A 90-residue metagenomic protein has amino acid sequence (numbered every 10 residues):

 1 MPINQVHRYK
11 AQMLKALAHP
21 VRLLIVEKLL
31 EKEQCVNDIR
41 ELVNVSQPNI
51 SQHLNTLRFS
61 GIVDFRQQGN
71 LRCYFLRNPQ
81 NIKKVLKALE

Functional and structural regions predicted by a protein language model:
M1-L14: Short, Lys/Arg-enriched N-terminal segment that forms or immediately precedes the first helix of a structured domain
Y9, C73-E90: Conserved segment of winged-helix/HTH DNA-binding domains
P20, L30-N37: Short capping segments at the starts of secondary-structure elements
L23-I25: Pre-recognition alpha-helix immediately N-terminal to the DNA-recognition helix within helix-turn-helix or winged-helix
C35, S46-N49: Helix-turn-helix DNA-binding motif, specifically the short coil turn and the N-cap/start of the second
R40-E41, Q52, R58-F59: Alpha-helical residues within the helix-turn-helix
F59-G69, F75: Beta-hairpin "wing" of winged helix-turn-helix
